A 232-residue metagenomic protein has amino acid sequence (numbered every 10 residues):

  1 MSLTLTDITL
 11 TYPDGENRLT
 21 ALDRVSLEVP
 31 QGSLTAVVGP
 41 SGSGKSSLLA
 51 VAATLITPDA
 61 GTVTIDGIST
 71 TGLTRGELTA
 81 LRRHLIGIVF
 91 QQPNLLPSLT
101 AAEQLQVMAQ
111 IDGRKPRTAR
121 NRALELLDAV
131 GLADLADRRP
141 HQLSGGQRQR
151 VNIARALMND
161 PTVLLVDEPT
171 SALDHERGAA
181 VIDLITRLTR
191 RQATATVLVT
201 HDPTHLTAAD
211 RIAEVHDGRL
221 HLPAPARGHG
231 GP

Functional and structural regions predicted by a protein language model:
E16, T70-G87, P116: ABC ATPase NBD coupling module
A53: Helix-to-loop junction immediately C-terminal to a conserved catalytic motif
G61-S69: Conserved ABC transporter NBD signature motif
L99-V107: Short coil-to-helix segment of the ABC ATPase nucleotide-binding domain corresponding to the Q-loop/switch region
R139-L143, Q147: Conserved ABC ATPase signature
D160: Conserved catalytic motifs of ABC-family nucleotide-binding domains
L164-D167: Catalytic Walker B motif of ABC-type/P-loop ATPase nucleotide-binding domains
